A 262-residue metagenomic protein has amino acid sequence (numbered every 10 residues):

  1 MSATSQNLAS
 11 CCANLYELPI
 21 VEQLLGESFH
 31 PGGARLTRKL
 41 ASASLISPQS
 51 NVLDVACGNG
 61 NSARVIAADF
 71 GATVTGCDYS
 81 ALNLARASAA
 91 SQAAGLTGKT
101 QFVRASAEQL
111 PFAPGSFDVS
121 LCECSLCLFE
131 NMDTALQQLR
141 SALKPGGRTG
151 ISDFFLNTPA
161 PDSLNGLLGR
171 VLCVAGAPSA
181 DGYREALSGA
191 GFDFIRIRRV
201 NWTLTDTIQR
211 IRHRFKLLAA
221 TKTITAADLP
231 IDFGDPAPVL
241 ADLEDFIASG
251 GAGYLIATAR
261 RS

Functional and structural regions predicted by a protein language model:
I20, F154-V174: Short, glycine-/aromatic-enriched active-site segment of Class I SAM-dependent methyltransferases
H30-P48: Conserved alpha-helix/loop element of class I SAM-dependent methyltransferases that forms part of the SAM/SAH-binding
L53, N59-Q109: Class I SAM-dependent methyltransferase SAM/SAH-binding core
E108-V119: A short acidic, Gly/Pro-enriched loop at the edge of an enzyme's catalytic core that lines a small-molecule cofactor
V119-N131: A short SAM/SAH-binding and catalytic strip from SAM-dependent methyltransferases
D133-R148: A short glycine-rich, Lys/Arg-flanked "PGG" loop and its adjoining helix->strand segment in the class I
G176-A190: Short alpha-helix
R196-S262: Conserved Class I S-adenosyl-L-methionine
